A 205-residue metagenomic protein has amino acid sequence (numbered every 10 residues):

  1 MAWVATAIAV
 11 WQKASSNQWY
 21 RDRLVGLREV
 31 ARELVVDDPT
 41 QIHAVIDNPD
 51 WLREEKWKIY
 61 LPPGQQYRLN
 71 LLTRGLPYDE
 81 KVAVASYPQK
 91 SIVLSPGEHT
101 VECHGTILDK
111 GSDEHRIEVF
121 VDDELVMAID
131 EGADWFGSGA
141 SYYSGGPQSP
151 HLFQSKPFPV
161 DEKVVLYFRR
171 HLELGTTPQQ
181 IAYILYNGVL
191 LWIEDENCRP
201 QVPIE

Functional and structural regions predicted by a protein language model:
M1-K13: Hydrophobic membrane-insertion alpha-helices, especially the h-region of bacterial N-terminal signal peptides
Q12-A31: Ser/Thr/Pro/Gly-rich low-complexity linker/stalk segments immediately outside membranes or between
E29-W51: Extracellular ectodomain segments of secreted/surface proteins
H43-E205: Membrane-proximal structural modules of membrane-associated proteins and complexes
